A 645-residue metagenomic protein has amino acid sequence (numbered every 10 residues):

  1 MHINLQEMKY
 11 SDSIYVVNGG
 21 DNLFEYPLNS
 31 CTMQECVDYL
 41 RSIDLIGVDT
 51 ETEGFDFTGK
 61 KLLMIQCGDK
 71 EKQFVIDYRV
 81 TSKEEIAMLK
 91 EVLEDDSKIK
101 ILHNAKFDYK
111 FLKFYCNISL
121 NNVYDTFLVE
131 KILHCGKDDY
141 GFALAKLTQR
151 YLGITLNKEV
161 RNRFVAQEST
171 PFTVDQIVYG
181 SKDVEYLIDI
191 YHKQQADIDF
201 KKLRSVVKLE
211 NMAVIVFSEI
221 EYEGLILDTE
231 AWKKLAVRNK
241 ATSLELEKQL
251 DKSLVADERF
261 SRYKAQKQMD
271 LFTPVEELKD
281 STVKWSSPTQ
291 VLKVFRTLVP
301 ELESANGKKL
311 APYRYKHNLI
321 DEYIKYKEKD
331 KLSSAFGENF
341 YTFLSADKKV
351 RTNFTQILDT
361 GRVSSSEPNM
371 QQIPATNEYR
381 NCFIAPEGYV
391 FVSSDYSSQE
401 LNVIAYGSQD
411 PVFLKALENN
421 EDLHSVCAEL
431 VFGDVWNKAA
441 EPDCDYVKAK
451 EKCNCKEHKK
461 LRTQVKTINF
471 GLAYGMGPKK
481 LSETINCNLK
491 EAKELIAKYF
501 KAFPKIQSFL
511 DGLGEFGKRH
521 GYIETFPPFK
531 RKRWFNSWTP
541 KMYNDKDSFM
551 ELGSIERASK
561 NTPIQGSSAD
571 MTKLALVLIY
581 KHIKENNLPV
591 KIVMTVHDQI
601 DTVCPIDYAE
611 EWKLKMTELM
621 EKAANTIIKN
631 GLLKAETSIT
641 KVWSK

Functional and structural regions predicted by a protein language model:
H2-L28, D56-K61, Q66-D199, V207-E210 (+1 more regions): Active-site-proximal helix-loop-helix substrate-binding element of RNase H-like nuclease domains
H2-N29, I188-E378, I384, G388-V390 (+7 more regions): Conserved "right-hand" nucleotidyltransferase catalytic core of DNA-directed polymerases
S30-D44, K90-E94, A375-V390, K584-E585: A short acidic-Thr-Gly-centered motif at the start of a beta-strand
L45-T58, Y396-V403: Short acidic, Gly/Ser-rich segments with clustered Asp/Glu that frequently serve as metal-coordination loops in enzyme
I46-V48, L102, V123-Y124, F391-D395: Short hydrophobic beta-strand that contains or immediately precedes a catalytic carboxylate
Q66-E71, V75-V80, F354-K450: Function-dense linear segments that define catalytic or interfacial modules in macromolecule-processing proteins
Y222, V350, T355, V435-L588 (+3 more regions): Conserved catalytic core of nucleic-acid polymerases
I583-K634: C-terminal structured "cap/appendage" subdomains that terminate the fold
